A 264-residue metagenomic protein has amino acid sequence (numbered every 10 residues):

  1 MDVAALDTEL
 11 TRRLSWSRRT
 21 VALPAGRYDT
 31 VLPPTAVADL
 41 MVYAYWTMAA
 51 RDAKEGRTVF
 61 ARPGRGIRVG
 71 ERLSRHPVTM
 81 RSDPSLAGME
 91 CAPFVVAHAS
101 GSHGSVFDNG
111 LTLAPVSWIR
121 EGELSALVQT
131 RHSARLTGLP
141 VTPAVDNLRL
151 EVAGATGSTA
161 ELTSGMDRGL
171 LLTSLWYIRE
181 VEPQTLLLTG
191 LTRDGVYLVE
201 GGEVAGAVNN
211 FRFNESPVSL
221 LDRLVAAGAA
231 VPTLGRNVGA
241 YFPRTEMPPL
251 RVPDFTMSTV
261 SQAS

Functional and structural regions predicted by a protein language model:
M1-K54, R68: Internal alpha/beta scaffold segment
T47, R65-S264: Dual-mode signal for accessory low-complexity, basic/Gly-rich regions
T58-A61, L139: Catalytic or ion-translocation cores adjacent to nucleophile or general acid/base/metal-coordination motifs in diverse
